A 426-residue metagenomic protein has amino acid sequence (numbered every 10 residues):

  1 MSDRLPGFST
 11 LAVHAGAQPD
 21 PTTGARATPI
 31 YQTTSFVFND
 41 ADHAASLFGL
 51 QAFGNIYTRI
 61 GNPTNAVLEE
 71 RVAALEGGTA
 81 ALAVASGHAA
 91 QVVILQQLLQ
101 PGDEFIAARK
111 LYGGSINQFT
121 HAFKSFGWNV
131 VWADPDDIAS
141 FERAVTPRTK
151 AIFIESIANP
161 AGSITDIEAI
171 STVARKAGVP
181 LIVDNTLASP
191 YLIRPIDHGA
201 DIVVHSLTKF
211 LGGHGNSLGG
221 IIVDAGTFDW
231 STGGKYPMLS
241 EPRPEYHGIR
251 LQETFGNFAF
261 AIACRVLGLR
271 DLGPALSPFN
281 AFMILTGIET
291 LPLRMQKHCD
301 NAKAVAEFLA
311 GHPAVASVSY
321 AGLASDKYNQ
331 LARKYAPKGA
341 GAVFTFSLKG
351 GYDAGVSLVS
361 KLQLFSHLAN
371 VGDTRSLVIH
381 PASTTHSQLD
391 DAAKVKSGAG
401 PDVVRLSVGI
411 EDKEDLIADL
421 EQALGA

Functional and structural regions predicted by a protein language model:
M1-G54: N-terminal glycine-rich, Lys/His-bearing helix-loop that initiates the first secondary-structure elements of many
S2-L5, A12-H14, Q18-P21, A81-G311: Conserved PLP-enzyme active-site core in the AAT-like
S35, D40-V92, G114-A122: Conserved N-terminal alpha-helix of the aminotransferase class I/II PLP-enzyme fold
G77, R148, A314-S317, L364 (+1 more regions): Glycine-centered tight turns that cap/initiate beta-strands
T120-H121, F126-V131, P147, R294 (+2 more regions): PLP-dependent enzyme catalytic core of the Aspartate aminotransferase-like
A151, P180, I202, S317 (+2 more regions): Structural preference for beta-strand elements that scaffold enzyme active sites
V223, T345-S347, S407-G409: Short hydrophobic/aromatic beta-strand micro-patches that form the beta-sheet surface supporting nucleotide- or nucleic
L272-A275, F279-A281, T290, M295-K297 (+3 more regions): Conserved small-domain helix->loop->beta segment predominantly found in fold-type I
